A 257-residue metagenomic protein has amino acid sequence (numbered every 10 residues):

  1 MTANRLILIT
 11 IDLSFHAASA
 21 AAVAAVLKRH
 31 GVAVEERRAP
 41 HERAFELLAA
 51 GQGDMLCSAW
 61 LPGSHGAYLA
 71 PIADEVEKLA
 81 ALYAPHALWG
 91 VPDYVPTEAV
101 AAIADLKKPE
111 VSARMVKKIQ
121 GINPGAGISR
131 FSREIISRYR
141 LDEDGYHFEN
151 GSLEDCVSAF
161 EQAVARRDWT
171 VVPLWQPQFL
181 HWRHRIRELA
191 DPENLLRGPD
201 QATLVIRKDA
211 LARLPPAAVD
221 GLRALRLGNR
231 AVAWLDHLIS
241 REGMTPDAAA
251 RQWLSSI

Functional and structural regions predicted by a protein language model:
M1-F15, L27, V32-R37, V116-Q120 (+1 more regions): Short, well-ordered beta-strand elements
D12-S14, V32-A49, H147-A159: Short helix-initiation/N-cap motifs at beta->coil->alpha
A20, E42-A73, F179-R183: Pocket-flanking alpha-helical
A22-H30, S112-Y146, Q252-S256: Ligand-binding cleft/hinge of the Venus flytrap
G53-D54, F131-D191: Ligand-binding pocket segment of bilobal, Venus flytrap-like solute-binding proteins
E75-P124, I128: A conserved helix-loop-strand patch within extracytoplasmic ligand-binding domains of the periplasmic binding
L88-T97, D200-L214: A bilobed periplasmic-binding-protein/Venus flytrap-type ligand-binding module shared by bacterial periplasmic
T170-P173, A217-I257: Segments of small-molecule ligand-sensing domains
